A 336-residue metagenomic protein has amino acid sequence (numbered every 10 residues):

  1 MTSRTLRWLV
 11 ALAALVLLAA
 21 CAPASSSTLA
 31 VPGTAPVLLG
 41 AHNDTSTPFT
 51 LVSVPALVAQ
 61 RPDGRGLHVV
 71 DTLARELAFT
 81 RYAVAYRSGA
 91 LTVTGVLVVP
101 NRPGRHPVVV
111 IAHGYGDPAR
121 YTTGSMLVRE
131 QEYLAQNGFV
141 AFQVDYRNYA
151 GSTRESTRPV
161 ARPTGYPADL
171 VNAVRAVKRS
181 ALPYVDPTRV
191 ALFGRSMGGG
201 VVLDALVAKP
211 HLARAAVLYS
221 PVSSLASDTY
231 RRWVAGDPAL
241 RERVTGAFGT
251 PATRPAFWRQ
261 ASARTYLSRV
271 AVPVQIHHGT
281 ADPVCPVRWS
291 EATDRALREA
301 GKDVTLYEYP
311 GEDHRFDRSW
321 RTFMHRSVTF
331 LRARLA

Functional and structural regions predicted by a protein language model:
V58-P103: N-terminal cap/lid segment of alpha/beta-hydrolase-fold proteins
G104-H106, I111-T153, L225-A226: Short substrate-entry loop that stabilizes the transition state in hydrolases
V160-A181: Alpha/beta-hydrolase active-site loop
P183-S196: Alpha/beta-hydrolase fold nucleophile elbow
G194-D204: Glycine-rich nucleophile elbow surrounding the catalytic serine of serine-hydrolase chemistry
L203-A252: Hydrolase active-site cap/lid region
V270, I276-H278, D282: Short beta-strand/loop motif that positions the catalytic acidic residue of the alpha/beta-hydrolase fold
R288-A336: C-terminal catalytic histidine-bearing segment of alpha/beta-hydrolase fold enzymes
